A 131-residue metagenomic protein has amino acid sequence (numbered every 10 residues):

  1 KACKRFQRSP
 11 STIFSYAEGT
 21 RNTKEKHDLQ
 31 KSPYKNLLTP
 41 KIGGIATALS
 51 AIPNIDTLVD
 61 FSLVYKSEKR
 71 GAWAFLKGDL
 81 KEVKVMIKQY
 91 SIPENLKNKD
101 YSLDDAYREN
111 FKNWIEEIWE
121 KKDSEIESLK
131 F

Functional and structural regions predicted by a protein language model:
K1: Membrane-interfacial amphipathic helices and adjacent loop/beta segments that form the lipid-substrate binding surface
Q7-D100: A cross-family acyltransferase "interaction/gating" segment
N98-F131: Accessory terminal regions of nucleic-acid processing enzymes
